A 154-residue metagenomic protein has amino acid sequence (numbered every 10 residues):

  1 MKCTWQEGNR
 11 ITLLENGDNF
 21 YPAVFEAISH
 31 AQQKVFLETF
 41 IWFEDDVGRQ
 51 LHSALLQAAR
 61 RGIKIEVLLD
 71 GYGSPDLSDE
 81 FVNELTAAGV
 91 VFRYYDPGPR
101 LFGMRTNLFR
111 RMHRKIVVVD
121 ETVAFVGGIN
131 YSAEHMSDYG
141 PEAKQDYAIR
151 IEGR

Functional and structural regions predicted by a protein language model:
C3-K34, E38-R154: HKD-type phospholipase D/PLD-like phosphodiesterase module
